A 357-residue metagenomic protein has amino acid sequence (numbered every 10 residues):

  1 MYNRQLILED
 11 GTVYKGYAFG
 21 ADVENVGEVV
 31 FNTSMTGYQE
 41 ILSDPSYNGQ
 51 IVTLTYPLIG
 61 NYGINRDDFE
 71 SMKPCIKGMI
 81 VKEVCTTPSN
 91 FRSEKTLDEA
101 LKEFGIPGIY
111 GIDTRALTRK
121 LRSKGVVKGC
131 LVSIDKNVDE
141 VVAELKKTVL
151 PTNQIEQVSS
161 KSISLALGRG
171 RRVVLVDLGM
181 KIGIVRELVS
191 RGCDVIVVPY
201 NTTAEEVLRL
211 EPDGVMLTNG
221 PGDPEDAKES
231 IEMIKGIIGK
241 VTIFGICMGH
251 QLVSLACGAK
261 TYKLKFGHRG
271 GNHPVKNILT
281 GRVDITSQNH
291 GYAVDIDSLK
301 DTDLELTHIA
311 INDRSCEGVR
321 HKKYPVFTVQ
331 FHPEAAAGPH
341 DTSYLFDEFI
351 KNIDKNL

Functional and structural regions predicted by a protein language model:
M1-E205, R209-L210, P224, A336 (+1 more regions): RNA-binding accessory domains that recognize and position tRNA/RNA substrates
P107, R172, T242-F244, K260 (+1 more regions): Proline-centered loop/turn at the N-terminus of a beta-strand
D113, C247, H290, H332: Active-site glycine-centered loops adjacent to acidic/histidine catalytic or metal-binding residues that shape
R172-D177, T286, F327-F331: Active-site-proximal beta-strand elements of phosphoester/diester hydrolases
D194, T242, I285, P325-F327: Structural signature of beta-strand start/N-cap positions in the alpha/beta core of ABC transporter nucleotide-binding
G214, T218-I285, A293, G338-I353: Cysteine-nucleophile active-site neighborhood
R282-Y324, L357: Catalytic beta-strand/loop cores that center a nucleophilic Ser/Cys/Thr and support acyl-enzyme chemistry
G318-L357: A glycine-centered loop/beta-turn motif at secondary-structure junctions
